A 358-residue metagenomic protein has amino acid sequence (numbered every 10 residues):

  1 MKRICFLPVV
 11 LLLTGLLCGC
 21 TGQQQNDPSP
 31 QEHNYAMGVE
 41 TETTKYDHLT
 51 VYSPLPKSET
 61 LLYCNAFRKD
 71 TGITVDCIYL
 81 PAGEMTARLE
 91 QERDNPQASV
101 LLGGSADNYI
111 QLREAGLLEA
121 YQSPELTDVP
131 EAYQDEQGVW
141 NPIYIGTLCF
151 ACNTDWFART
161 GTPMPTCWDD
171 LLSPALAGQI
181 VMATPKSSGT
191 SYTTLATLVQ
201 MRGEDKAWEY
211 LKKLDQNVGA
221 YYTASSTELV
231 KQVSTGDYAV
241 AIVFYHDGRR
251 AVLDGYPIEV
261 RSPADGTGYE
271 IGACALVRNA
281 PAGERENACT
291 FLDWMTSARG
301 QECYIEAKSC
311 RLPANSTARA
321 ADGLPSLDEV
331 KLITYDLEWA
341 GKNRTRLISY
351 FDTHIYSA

Functional and structural regions predicted by a protein language model:
M1-G22: Secretory targeting signatures
P30-Q111: Early extracytoplasmic/lumenal segment of secretory-pathway proteins
T50-L61, L80, P96-S234: Extracytoplasmic ligand-binding site segments that recognize negatively charged/polar headgroups
D107-Q111, S234, A239-P257: A ligand-binding cleft/hinge motif common to bilobed small-molecule-binding domains
G146, Y210-D215, Y222, D254-R278: Periplasmic-binding protein-like
A151-W156, A196, I271-E284, C303-E306: A bilobed periplasmic-binding-protein/Venus flytrap-type ligand-binding module shared by bacterial periplasmic
L176-A183, W294-A318: Periplasmic-binding protein-like
A321-A358: Extracellular/periplasmic bilobal clamshell ligand-binding domains
